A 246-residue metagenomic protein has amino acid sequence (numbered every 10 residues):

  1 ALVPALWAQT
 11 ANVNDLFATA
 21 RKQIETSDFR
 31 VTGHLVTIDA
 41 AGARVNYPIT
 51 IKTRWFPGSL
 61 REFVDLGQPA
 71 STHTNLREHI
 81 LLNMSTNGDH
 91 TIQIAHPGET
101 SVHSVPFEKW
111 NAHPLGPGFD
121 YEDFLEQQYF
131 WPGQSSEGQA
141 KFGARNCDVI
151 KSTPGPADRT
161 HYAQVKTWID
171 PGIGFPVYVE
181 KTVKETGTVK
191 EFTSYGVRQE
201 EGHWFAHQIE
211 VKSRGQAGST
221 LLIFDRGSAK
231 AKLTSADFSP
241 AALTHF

Functional and structural regions predicted by a protein language model:
P4-R61: N-terminal leader/targeting segments and the immediate start of mature chains
Q9-A18, K22-D28, A43, L82-A163 (+2 more regions): Flexible, processing/modification-adjacent segments and terminal tails in exported/periplasmic/extracellular proteins
D15-A18, T32-H34, Y47-T50, P132-G138 (+2 more regions): Short structured motifs
F29-G33, I49, E62-V64, H90-I92 (+3 more regions): One face of beta-strands
A43-P48, N75-L76, G187-V189: Amphipathic hydrophobic-ligand
T50-I94: Mid-chain, structured segments of secreted extracytoplasmic proteins
P69, A112-L125, S136, K141-P240: Gly/Pro-enriched, hydrophobic low-complexity segments that function as extracytoplasmic propeptides/linkers
